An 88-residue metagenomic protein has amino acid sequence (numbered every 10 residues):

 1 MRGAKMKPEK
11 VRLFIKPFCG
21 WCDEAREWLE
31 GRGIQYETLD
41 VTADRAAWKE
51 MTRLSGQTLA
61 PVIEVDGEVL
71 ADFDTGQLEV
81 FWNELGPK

Functional and structural regions predicted by a protein language model:
R2-R32: Local sequence-structure signature of Cys/Sec-based thiol-disulfide redox active-site neighborhoods
K10-R12, Q35-E37, G67-E68: Short active-site oxyanion
G20, A43, L70: Glycine-/small-residue-rich active-site loops that bind phosphorylated ligands and cofactors
D23-R26, E30, T52, E79 (+1 more regions): Class I S-adenosyl-L-methionine
R26-R45: Conserved helix-turn-beta segment immediately C-terminal to the redox Cys motif in thioredoxin-like folds
D40-T58, G76, E84: Thioredoxin-like thiol-disulfide oxidoreductase module
T52-D72: Short, structured active-site "lid" loops
V65-K88: Non-catalytic, surface beta->alpha helical segment in thiol-disulfide oxidoreductase systems
